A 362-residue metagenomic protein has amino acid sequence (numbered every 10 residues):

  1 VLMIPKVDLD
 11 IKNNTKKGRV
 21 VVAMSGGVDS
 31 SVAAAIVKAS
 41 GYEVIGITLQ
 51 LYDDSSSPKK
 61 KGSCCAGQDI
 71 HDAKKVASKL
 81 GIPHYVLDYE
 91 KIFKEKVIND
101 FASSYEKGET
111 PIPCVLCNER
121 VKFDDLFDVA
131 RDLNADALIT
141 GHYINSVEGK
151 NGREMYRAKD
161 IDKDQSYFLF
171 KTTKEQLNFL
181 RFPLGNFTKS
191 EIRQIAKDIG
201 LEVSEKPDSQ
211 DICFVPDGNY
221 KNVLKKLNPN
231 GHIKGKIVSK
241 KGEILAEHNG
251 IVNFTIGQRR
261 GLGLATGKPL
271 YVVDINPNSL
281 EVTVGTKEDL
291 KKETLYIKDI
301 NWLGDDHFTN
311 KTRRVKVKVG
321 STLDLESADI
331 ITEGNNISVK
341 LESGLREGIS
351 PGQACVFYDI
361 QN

Functional and structural regions predicted by a protein language model:
L2-F170, R181, K189-E191, V272: ATP-dependent adenylation/nucleotidyltransferase module used to activate substrates
I139-N145, N151-N362: AMP-forming adenylation/ATP pyrophosphatase catalytic core
